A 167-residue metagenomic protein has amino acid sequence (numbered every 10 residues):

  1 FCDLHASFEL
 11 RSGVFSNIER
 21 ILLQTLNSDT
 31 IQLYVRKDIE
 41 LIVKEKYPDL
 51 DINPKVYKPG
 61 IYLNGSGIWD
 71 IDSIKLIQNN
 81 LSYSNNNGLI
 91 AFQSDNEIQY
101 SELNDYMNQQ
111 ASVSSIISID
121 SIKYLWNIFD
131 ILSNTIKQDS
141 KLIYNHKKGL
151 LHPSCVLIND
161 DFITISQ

Functional and structural regions predicted by a protein language model:
F1-N159: Terminal amphipathic alpha-helical/low-complexity segments used for targeting or macromolecular assembly
L151, I165-S166: Hydrophobic face of beta-strands forming the core of extended beta-sheets/solenoids, especially the left-handed
